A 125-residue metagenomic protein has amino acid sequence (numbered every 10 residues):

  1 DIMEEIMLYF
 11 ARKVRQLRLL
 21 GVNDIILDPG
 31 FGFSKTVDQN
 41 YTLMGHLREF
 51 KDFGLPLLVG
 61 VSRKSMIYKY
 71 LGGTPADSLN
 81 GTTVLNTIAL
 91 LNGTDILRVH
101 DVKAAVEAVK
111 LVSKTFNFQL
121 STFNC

Functional and structural regions predicted by a protein language model:
D1-N23, S34-F116: Active-site-adjacent loop and "lid" segments of alpha/beta metabolic enzymes
F31: Active-site metal-binding loops of divalent metal-dependent hydrolases
T115-C125: Short, basic, low-complexity termini and linkers enriched in Ser/Thr/Gly/Pro that act as targeting/leader peptides
